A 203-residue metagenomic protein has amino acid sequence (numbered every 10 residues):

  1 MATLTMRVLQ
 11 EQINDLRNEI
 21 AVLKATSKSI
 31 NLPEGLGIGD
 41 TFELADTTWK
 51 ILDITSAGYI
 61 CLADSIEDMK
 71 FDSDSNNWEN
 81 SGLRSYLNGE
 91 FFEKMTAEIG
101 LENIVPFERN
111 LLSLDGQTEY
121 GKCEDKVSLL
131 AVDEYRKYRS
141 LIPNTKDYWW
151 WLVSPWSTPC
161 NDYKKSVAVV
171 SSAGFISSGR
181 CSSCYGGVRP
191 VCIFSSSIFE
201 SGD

Functional and structural regions predicted by a protein language model:
L4, V8-E11, D15, V22: Alpha-helical coiled-coil heptad-register detector
A21, A25-D203: Collagenous Gly-X-Y triple-helix signature in extracellular proteins
